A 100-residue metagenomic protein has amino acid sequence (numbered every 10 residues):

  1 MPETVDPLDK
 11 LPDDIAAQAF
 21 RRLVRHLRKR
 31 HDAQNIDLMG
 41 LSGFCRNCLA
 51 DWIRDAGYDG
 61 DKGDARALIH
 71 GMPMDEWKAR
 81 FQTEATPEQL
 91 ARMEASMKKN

Functional and structural regions predicted by a protein language model:
P2-N100: Domain-level signature for proteins that mediate thiol-based redox and metal-cofactor handling
